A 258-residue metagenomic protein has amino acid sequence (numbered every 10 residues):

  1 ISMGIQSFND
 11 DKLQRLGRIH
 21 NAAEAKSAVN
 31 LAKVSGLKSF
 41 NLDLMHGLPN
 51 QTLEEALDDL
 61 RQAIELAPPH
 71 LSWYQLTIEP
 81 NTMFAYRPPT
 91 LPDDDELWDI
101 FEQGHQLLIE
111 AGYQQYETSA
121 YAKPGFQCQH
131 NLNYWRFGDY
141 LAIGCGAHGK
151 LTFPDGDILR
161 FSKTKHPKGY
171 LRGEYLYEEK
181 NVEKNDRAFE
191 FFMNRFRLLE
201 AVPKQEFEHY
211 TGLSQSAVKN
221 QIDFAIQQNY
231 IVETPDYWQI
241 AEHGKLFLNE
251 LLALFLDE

Functional and structural regions predicted by a protein language model:
I1-L213: C-terminal scaffold of the Radical SAM
L107, F224, L254: Solvent-exposed, charged/polar functional surfaces in cytosolic regulatory/catalytic domains
G212-I226: Short amphipathic alpha-helical interaction segments
I226-D236: A short, conserved structural fragment
Y237-A241: Minor-groove-contacting beta-hairpin "wing" of winged helix-turn-helix DNA-binding domains
H243-E258: Short, amphipathic alpha-helical interaction segments positioned at domain boundaries
